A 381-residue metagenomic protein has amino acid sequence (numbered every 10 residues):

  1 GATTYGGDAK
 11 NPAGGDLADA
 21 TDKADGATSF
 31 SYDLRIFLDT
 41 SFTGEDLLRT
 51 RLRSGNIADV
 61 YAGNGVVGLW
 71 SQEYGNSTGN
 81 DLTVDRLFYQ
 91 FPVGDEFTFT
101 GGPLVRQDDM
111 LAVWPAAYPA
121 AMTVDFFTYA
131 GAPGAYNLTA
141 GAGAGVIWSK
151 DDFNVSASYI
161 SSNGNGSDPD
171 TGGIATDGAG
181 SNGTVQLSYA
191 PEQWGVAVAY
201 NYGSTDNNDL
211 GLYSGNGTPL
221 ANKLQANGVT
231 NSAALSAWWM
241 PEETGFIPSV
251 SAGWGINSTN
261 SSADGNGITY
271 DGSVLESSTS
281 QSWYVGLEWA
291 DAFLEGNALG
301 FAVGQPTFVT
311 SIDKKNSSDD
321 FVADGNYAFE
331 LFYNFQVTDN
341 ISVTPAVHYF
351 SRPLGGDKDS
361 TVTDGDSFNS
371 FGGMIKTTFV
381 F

Functional and structural regions predicted by a protein language model:
G1-F99, F127-G131, A135-F153, S158 (+12 more regions): Beta-barrel outer-membrane channel/assembly domains of diderm bacteria
A58-V60, L104-P119, L299-T310: Surface-exposed extracellular loop regions of Gram-negative outer-membrane beta-barrel proteins, predominantly
G79, A112, A116-A121, F127-Y129: Glycine-centric low-complexity/flexibility signal
Y118, D168-D170, G178: Internal alpha/beta core interface subdomains
N207-D209: Short glycine/acidic-rich loop motifs that flank beta-strands on beta-rich extracellular proteins
I268-V274: Transmembrane alpha-helix entry/boundary detector in multi-pass membrane proteins
